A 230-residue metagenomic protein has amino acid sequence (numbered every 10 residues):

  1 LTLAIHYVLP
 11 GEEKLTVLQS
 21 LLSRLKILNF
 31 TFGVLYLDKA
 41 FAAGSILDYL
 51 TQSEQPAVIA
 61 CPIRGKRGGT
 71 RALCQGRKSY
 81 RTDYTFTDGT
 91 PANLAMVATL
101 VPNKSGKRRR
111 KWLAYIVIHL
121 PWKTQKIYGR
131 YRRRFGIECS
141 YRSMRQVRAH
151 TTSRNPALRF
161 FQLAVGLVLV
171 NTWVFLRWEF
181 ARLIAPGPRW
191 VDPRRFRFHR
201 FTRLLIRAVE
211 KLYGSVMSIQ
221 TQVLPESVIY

Functional and structural regions predicted by a protein language model:
L1-F30, K111: Electropositive, glycine- and tryptophan-enriched low-complexity nucleic-acid-binding patches
S23-L28, L47-P56: Short, surface-exposed basic-aromatic patches at helix termini and helix-loop junctions that form
F32-V34: Short active-site oxyanion
Y36-G44, I63-G65: Acidic, metal-coordinating catalytic cores used for nucleic-acid/nucleotide bond scission and strand-transfer chemistry
S53-M144: An anionic, glycine-rich sequence signature occurring as long contiguous blocks
L73-V101, Q146, V165-Y230: A short, flexible helix-boundary coil/loop motif
W122-Y131, S143-L163, F180-I184: Short, solvent-exposed helix-loop connector elements
